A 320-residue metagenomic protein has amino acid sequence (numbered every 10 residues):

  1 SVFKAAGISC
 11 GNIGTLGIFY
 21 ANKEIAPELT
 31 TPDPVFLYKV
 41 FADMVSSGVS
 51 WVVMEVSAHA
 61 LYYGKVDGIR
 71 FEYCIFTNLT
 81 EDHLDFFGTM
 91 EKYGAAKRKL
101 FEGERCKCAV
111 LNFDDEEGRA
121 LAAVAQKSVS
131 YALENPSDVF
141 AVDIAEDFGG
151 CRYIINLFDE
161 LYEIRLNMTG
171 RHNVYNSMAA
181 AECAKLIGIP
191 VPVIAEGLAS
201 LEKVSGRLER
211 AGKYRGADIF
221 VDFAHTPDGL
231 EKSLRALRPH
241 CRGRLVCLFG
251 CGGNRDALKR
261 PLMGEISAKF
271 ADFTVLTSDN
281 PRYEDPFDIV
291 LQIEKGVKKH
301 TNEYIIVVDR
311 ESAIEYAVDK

Functional and structural regions predicted by a protein language model:
A6-Y20, V56-S57, F249: Short beta-strand-centered segment that lines the nucleotide-binding/catalytic pocket of NTP-utilizing
N12, M54, C74, L111 (+4 more regions): Structural beta-sheet core signal
T15-L16, A58, L79, L133 (+2 more regions): Short, ordered loop/turn segments at secondary-structure junctions
E24-S57: Conserved nucleotide-sensing/catalytic segment adjacent to the nucleotide-binding pocket in NTP-handling enzymes
S47, F71-I219, R242, E294-Y304: Acidic, Mg2+-coordinating active-site environments of NTP-dependent enzymes
V49-H59, D218-H225: Switch II (G3) loop of P-loop NTPases
H59-D67: Conserved helix/coil segment N-terminal to the catalytic DExD/H
D159, A179-G206, R210-K320: ATP-dependent carboxylate-amine ligase
